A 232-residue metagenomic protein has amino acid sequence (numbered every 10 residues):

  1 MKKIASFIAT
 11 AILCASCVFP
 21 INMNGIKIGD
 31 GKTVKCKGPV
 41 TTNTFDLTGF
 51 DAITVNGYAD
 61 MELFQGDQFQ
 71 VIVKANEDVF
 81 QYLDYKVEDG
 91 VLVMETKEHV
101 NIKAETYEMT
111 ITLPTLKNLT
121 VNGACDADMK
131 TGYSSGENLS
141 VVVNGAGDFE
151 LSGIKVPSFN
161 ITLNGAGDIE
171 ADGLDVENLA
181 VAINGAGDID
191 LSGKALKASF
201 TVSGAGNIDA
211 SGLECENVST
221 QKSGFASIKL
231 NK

Functional and structural regions predicted by a protein language model:
M1-K232: Intrinsically disordered, low-complexity terminal regions
